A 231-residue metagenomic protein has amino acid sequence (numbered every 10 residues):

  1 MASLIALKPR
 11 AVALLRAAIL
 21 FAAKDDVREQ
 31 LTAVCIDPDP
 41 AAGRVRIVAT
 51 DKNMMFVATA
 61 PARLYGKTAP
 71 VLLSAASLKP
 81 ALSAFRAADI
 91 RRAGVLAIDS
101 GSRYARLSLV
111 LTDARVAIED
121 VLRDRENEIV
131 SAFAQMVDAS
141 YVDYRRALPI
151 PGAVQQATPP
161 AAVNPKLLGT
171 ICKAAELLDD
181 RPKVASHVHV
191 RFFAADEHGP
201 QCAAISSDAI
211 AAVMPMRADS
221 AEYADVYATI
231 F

Functional and structural regions predicted by a protein language model:
M1-F231: DNA polymerase processivity clamps
